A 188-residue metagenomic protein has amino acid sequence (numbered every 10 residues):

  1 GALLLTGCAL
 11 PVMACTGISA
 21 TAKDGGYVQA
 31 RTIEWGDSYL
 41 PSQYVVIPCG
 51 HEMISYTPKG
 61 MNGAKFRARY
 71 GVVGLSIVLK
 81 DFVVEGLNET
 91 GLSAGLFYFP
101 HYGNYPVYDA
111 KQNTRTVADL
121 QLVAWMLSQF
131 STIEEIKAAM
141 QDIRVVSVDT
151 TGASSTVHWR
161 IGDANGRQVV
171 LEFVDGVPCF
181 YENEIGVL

Functional and structural regions predicted by a protein language model:
G1-T6: Sec-dependent N-terminal signal peptides
A14-K111, S147: A contiguous strand-loop segment
T21-A22, G86-N88, G152-S154, G162-A164: Extracellular/periplasmic catalytic domains that process cell-envelope and extracellular macromolecules
I33, Y98-P100, M140-D142, N165 (+1 more regions): A mature extracytoplasmic/lumenal domain signature
Q112-V146: Alpha/propeptide regions of enzymes that mature by internal proteolysis
K137, V148-T156: Surface-exposed patches in mature extracellular/periplasmic domains of secreted proteins
A153-L188: Extended amphipathic alpha-helical segments with heptad-repeat/coiled-coil character used for oligomerization, fusion
